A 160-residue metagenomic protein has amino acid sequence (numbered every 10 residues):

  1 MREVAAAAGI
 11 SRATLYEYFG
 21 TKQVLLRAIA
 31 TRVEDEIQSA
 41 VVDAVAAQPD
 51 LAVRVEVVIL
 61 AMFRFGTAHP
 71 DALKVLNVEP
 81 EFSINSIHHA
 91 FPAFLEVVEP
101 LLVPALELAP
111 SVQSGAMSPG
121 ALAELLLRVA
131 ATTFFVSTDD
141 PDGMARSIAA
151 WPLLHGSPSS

Functional and structural regions predicted by a protein language model:
M1-V24, A28: Helix-turn-helix
A7, V24-A46, V57-A61, E96-P100: Alpha-helical structural segments
T21-V24, D50, D71: Residue-level recognition of oxygen-bearing side chains
D35-Q38, S83-Q113, M117-E124: Amphipathic alpha-helical packing segments from all-alpha helical-bundle domains
A52-T67, G120, E124, A145-A149: Amphipathic alpha-helical segments that line or abut small-molecule/effector binding pockets and mediate allosteric
R64-A68, P104, L108, E124-G143 (+1 more regions): Amphipathic C-terminal alpha-helical segment
G66-F91: Amphipathic alpha-helical segments used for helix-helix packing
